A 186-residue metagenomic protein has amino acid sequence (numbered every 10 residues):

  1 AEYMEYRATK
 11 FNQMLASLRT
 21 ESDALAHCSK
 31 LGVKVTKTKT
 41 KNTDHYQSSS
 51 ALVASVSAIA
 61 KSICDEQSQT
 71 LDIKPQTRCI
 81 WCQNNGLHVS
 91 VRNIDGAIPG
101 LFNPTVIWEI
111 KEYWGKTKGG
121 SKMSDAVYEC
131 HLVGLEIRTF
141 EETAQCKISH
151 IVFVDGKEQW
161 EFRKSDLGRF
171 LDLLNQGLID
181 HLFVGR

Functional and structural regions predicted by a protein language model:
A1-D65: Interdomain/boundary linker segments immediately adjacent to catalytic/signaling cores
D44, S48, H88, S121-E129: Alpha-helix N-cap and loop-to-helix initiation/capping positions
A51-V56, S124-I137, R163-F170: Well-ordered, non-membrane alpha-helical segments in soluble/globular domains
K61-H88: A short acidic/basic microdomain associated with nuclease active sites
R78-D95, H131-E136: A Trp-anchored, charged/polar loop motif used as the substrate-binding/catalytic surface of acyl/ester-handling
A97-I107: Active-site beta-strand-loop-beta-strand hairpin of nuclease catalytic cores that positions key catalytic residues
E112-E158: Catalytic cores of nucleic-acid endonucleases
Q145-R186: Domain-level recognition of nuclease-like catalytic cores that cleave nucleotide substrates
